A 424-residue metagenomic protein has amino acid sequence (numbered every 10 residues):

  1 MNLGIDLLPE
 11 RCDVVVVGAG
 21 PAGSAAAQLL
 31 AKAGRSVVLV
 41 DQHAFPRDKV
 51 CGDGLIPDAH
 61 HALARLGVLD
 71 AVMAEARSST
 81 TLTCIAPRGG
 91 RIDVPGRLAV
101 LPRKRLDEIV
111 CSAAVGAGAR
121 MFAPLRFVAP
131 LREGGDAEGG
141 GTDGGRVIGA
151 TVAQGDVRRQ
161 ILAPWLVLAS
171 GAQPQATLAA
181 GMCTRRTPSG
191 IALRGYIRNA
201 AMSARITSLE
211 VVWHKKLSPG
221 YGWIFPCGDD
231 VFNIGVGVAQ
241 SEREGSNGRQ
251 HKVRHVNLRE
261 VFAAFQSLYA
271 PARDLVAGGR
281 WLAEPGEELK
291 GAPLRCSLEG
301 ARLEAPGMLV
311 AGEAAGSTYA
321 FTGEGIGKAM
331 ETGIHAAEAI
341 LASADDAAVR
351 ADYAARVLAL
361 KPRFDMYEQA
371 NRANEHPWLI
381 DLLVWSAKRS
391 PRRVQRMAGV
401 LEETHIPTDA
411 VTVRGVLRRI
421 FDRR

Functional and structural regions predicted by a protein language model:
D6-A22: Beta1/beta-strand and adjacent pyrophosphate-binding region of the FAD-binding site in flavoprotein oxidoreductases
A22, F45, Q173: Conserved Rossmann-like nucleotide-cofactor binding loop
A31-C51: Glycine-rich FAD pyrophosphate-binding loop
A44-A64: Conserved N-terminal glycine-rich FAD pyrophosphate-binding loop of Rossmann-like flavoproteins
H60, A64-C111: A conserved beta-strand/loop capping segment in the N-terminal third of enzymes that catalyze redox or closely related
A113-A277: Predominantly flavin-linked oxidoreductase catalytic cores and closely associated redox partners
E244-A339, D345-A347: FAD/FMN-dependent oxidoreductases across multiple families
E338-R424: C-terminal helical "tail/cap" subdomain of flavin- and related membrane-associated enzymes
